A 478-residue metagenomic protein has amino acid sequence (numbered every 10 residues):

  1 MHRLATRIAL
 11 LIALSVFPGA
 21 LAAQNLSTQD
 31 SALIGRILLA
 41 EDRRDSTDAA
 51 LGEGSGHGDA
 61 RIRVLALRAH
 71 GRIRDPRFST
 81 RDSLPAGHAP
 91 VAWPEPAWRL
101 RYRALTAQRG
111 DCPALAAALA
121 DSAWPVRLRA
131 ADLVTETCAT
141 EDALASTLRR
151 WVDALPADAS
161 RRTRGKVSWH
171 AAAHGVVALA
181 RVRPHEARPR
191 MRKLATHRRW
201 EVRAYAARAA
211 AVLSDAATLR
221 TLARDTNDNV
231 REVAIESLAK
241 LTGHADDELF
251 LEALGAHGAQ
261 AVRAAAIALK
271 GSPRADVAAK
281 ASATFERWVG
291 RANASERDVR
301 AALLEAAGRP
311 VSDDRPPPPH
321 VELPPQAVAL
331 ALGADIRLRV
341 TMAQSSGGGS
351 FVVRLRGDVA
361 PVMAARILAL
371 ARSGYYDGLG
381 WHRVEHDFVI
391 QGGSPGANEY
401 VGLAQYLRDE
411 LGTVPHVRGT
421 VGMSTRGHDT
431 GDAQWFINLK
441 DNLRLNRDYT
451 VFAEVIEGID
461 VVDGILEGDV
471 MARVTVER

Functional and structural regions predicted by a protein language model:
M1-R7: Positively charged n-region of N-terminal signal peptides that target proteins for export
R7-G19: Bacterial N-terminal signal peptides
A23-E53, A60-L67, G71, W98: N-terminal leader/linker segments that initiate helical-solenoid repeat arrays
S27-S31, A60-R61, P94, W98 (+8 more regions): Alpha-helix N-cap/helix-start positions at coil->helix boundaries
D30-G35, V64, W98-Y102, L128 (+8 more regions): Alpha-solenoid HEAT/ARM repeat scaffold
L38-E41, G71, Y102, T106-R109 (+7 more regions): Structural signature of alpha-helical solenoid repeat scaffolds
R44-G56, R74-V91, R109-A120, A139-R162 (+5 more regions): Amphipathic alpha-helical scaffolding segments comprising HEAT/armadillo-like alpha-solenoid repeats
H257-Q260, I267-R478: Cyclophilin-like peptidyl-prolyl cis-trans isomerases
